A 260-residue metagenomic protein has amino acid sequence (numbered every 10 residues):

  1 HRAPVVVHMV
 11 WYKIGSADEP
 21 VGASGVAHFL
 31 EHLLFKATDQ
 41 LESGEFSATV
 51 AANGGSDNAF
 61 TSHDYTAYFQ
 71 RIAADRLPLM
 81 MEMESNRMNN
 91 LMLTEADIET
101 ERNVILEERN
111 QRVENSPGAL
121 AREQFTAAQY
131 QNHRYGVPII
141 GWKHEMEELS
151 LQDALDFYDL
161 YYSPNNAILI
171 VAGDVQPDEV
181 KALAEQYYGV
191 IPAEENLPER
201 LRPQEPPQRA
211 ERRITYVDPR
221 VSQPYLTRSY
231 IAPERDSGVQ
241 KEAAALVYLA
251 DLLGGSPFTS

Functional and structural regions predicted by a protein language model:
H1-D18, Q40-R76, R112-N166, V190-S237 (+1 more regions): Non-catalytic beta-strand/loop surface segments
V21, P78-M81, N115, A182 (+1 more regions): Solvent-exposed, non-transmembrane alpha-helical starts
S24-T38: Active-site SXXK
S85-E95, Q186-E195: A common structural junction motif
L91-T100, N115: Short secondary-structure capping/junction motifs at helix and strand boundaries
R102, N110, Q152-Y187: Non-catalytic, conformational "gating/processing" segments within enzyme and secreted inhibitor domains
